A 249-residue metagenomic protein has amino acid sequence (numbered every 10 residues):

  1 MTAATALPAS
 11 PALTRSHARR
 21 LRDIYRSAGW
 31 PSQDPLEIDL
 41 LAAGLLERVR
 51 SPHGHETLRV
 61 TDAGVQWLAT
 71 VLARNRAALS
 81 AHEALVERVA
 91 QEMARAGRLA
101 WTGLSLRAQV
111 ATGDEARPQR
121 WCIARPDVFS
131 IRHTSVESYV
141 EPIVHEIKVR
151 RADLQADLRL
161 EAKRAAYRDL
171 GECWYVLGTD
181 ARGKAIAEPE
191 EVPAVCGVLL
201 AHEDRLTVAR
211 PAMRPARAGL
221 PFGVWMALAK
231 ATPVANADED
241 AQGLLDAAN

Functional and structural regions predicted by a protein language model:
M1-L79, E83, N249: Nuclease-adjacent, charged terminal/linker segments that flank catalytic cores
T2-S16, G29, A42, R48-V49 (+3 more regions): Non-catalytic C-terminal interaction segments of nucleic acid-processing enzymes
L72-R76, G113-A116, K148-R151: Surface-exposed cleft-lining segments at the edges of enzyme active sites
A84-R88: A short, well-structured juxtamembrane/interface segment
A90-I143: Active-site metal-binding core of divalent-cation-utilizing nuclease and nuclease-like domains
L104, K148, L177, H202 (+1 more regions): Residues at the C-termini of beta-strands that transition into short coil/loop
S135-V198: Catalytic cores of nucleic-acid endonucleases
